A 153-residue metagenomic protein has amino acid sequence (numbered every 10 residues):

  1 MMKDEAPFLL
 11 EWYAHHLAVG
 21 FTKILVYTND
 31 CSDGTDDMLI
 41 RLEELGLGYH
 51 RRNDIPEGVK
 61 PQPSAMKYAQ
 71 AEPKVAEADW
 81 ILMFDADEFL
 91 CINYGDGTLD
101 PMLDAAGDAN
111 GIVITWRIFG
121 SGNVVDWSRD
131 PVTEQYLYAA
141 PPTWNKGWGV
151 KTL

Functional and structural regions predicted by a protein language model:
M1-A14, D30: Active-site beta-to-alpha loop of glycosyltransferases that engages the nucleotide-sugar donor
L10-A14, D36, I40, N93-D104: Short alpha-helix within the catalytic core of nucleotide-sugar-dependent glycosyltransferases
A14-K23: Short, acidic, metal-binding catalytic loop of nucleotide-sugar glycosyltransferases
T22, D79, N110: Short acidic/polar active-site loop segments enriched in Thr and Asp
T22-D30, R51-I55: Short beta-strand/loop segment that forms part of the nucleotide-sugar
G34-L82, C91: Active-site-proximal specificity loops/subdomain of glycosyltransferases
Q62-S64, I92-L153: Catalytic-site signature of metal-activated, phosphate-bearing donor transferases, centered on the GT-A/GT-A-like
D85-A86, Y94: Short acidic donor-binding/metal-coordinating loop in glycosyltransferase active sites
